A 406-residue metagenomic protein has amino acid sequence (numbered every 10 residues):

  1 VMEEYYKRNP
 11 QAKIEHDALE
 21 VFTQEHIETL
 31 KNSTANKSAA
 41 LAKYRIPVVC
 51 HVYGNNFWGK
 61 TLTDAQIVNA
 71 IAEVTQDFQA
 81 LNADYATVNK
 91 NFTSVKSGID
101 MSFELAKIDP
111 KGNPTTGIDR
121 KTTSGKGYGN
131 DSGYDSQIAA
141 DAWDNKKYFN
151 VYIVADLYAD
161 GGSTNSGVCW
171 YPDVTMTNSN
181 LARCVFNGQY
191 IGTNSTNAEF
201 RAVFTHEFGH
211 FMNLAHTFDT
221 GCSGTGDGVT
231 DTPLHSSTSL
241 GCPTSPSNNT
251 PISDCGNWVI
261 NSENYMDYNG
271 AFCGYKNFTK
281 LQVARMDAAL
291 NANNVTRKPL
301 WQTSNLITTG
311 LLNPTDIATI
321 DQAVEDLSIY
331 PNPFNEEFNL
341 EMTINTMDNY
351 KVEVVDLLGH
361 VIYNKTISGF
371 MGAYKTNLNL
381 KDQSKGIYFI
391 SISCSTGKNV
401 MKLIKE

Functional and structural regions predicted by a protein language model:
V1-K43, F78: N-terminal zymogen propeptides
R8-K13, S195-N197, D321-A323: Short hydrophobic "helix-edge" motifs at membrane interfaces and signal-peptide entry regions
R8-N9, A292, N399: Polar helix-capping/helix-linker motif
T34-N36, N89-N91, L340-E341: Short secondary-structure capping/turn segments at boundaries of alpha-helices and beta-strands
A40-A42, V48-G59, D64-K107, R120-T319: Extracellular (secreted or membrane-anchored) zinc-dependent metallopeptidases, primarily metzincins but also closely
N56-W58, K111, A159, D348 (+2 more regions): Residue-level signal for secondary-structure boundary sites
G112-G117: Extended, solvent-exposed regions of the mature portions of secreted/cell-surface glycoproteins
D321-Y330, F334-E406: C-terminal outer-membrane/trafficking sorting elements
